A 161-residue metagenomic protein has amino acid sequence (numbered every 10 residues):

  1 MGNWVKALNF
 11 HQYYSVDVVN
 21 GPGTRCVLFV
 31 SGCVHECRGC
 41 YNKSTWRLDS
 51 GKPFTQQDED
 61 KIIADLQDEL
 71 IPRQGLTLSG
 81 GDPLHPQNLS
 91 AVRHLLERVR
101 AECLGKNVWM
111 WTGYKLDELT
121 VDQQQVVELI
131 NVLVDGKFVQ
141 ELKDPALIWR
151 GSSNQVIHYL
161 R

Functional and structural regions predicted by a protein language model:
M1-F29, R38, N42-D49: N-terminal [4Fe-4S]-dependent radical SAM core
R47-I63, H85-V127, V132: Canonical radical SAM enzyme core domain
K61-G81: Short Fe-S-cluster ligation motifs
T77, N131-V134: Residues embedded in well-ordered beta-strands within globular domains across many folds
G81, G113-K115, F138: Active-site beta-loop-alpha junctions enriched in small/polar residues
P86-R100, K143-R161: P-loop/Walker A phosphate-binding loop and immediately adjacent motor/lid segment at beta-alpha junctions
